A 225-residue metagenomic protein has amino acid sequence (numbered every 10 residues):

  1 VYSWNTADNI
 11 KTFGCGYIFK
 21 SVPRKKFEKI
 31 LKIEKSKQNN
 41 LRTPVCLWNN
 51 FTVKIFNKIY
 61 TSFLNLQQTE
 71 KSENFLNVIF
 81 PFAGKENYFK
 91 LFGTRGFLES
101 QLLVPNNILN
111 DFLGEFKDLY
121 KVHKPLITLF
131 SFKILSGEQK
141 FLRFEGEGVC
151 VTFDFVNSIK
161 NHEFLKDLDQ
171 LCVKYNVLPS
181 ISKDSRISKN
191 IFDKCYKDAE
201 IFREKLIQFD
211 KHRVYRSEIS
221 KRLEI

Functional and structural regions predicted by a protein language model:
V1, L66, K124-S131, Y175-D184: Flexible, glycine/charged-enriched surface loops at secondary-structure junctions
V1-D111, E115-D118, P125-L126: C-terminal substrate-binding/cap subdomain adjacent to the FAD-binding core in PCMH-type and related FAD-linked
A7-N9, N107-L109, G137, S158-K160 (+1 more regions): Short, glycine-/Ser/Thr-/acidic-enriched flexible segments
G14-F19, G137-E147, F192-E200: Short glycine/threonine-rich loop-to-helix capping motif typified by GTGT followed within a few residues by an Asp-Pro
V78-L98, F130-G148, S217-I225: N-terminal flexible segment immediately upstream of the FAD-binding catalytic core in FAD-dependent oxidoreductases
L102-V156: C-terminal structural cap/anchor segments
G114-L119, F164-C172: Short amphipathic alpha-helices in soluble, non-transmembrane regions that often serve as interface/regulatory elements
K160-H162, V173, V177-I225: Activity-critical C-terminal alpha-helical subdomain
